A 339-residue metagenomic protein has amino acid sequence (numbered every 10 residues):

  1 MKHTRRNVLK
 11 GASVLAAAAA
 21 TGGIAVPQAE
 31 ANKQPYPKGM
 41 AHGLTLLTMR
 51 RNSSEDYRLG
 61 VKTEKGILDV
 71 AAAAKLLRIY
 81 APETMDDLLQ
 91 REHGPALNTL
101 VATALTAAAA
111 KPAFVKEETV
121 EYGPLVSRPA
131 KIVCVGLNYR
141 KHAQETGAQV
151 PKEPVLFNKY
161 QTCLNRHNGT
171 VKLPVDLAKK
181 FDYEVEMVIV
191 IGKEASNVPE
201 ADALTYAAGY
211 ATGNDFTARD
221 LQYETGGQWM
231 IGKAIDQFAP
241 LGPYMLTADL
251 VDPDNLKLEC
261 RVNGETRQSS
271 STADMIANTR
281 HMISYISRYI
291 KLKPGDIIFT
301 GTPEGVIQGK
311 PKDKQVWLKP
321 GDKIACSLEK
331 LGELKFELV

Functional and structural regions predicted by a protein language model:
M1-H3: Secretory targeting signals
R5, A12, Q28-P154, K323: N-terminal non-catalytic cap/leader segment that marks the start of a structured domain
R5-T21: N-terminal export leaders
Q34-P37, L47-M49, Y122-P124, Q144-G147 (+5 more regions): A generic local secondary-structure boundary/capping motif
Q34-Y36, T217-V339: Catalytic-pocket segment enriched in acidic/His residues
R50, L137, K159-Q161, N168 (+8 more regions): Short, structured patches in soluble enzyme cores that scaffold and shape functional sites
V61-G66, I191-K193, N263-G264, L328-K330: Short acidic-glycine loop/turn motifs at beta-strand connectors
A148-H167, Y183, P320-E329: Structural signature of FAD isoalloxazine-binding scaffolds in flavoprotein oxidoreductases
